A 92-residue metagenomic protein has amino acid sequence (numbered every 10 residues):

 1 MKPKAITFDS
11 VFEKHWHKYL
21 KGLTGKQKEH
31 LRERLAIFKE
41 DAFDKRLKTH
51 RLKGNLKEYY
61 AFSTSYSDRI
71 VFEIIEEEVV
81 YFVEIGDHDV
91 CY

Functional and structural regions predicted by a protein language model:
M1-A5, S10-K28, F62-Y92: Enriched for short, Lys/Arg-rich terminal
K28-L35: PIN-domain endoribonuclease scaffold, especially VapC-family toxins
A36-F62: A short, surface-exposed loop/turn module that caps and links secondary-structure elements
